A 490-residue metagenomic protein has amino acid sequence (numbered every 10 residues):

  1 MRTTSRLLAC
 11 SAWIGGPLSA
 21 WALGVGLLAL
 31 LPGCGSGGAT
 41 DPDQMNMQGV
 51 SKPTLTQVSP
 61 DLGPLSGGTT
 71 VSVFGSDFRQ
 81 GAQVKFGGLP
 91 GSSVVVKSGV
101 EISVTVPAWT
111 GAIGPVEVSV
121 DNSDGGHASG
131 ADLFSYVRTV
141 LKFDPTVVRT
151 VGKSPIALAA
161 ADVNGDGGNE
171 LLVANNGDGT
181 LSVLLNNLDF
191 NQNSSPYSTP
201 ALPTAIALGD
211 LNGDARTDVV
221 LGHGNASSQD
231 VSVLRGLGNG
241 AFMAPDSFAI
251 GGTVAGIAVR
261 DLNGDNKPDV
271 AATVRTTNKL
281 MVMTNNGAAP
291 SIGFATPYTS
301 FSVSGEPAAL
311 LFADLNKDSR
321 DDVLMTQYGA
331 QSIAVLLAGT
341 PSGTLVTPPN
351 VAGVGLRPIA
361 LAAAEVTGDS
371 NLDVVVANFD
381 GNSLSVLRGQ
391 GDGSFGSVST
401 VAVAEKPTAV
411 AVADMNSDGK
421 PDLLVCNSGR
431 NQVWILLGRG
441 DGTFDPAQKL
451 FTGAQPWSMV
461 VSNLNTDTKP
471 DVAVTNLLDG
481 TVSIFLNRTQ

Functional and structural regions predicted by a protein language model:
L30-G33: C-terminal motif of bacterial Sec signal peptides marking the signal peptidase cleavage site
G37-G81, P90, G125-P145: Beta-strand/beta-sandwich contexts
V137-K153, L185-A201, R235-G252, T284-G305 (+4 more regions): Blade-edge motifs of beta-propeller repeat domains
I156-V163, T204-L211, A255-G264, A308-K317 (+5 more regions): Beta-propeller blade termini
G167-N169, A215-T217, N266-P268, S319-D321 (+3 more regions): Glycine-aliphatic tripeptides that mark coil-to-beta-strand junctions in extracellular and membrane proteins
L171-A174, V219-H223, V270-T273, V323-T326 (+3 more regions): Hydrophobic beta-strand segments that make up the repeating blades of beta-propeller and related beta-repeat
G177-G179, G224-S228, T276-N278, G329-Q331 (+3 more regions): Short glycine/acidic-enriched loop and turn motifs that connect beta-strands
W457-Q490: Blade-level signature of beta-propeller repeat domains, shared across WD40, Kelch, NHL, RCC1 and BNR/Asp-box propellers
